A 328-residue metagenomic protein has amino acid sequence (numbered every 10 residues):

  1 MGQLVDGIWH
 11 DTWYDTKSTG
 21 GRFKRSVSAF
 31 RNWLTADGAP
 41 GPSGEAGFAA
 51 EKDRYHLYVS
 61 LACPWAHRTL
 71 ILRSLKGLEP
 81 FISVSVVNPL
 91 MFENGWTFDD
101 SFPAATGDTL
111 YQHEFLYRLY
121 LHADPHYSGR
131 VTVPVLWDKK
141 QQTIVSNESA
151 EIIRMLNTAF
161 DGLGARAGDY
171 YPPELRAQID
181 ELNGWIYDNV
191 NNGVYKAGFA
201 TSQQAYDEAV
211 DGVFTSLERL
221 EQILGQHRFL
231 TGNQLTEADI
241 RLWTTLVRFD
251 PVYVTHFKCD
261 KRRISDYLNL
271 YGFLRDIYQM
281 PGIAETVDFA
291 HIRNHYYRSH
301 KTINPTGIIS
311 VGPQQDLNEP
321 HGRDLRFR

Functional and structural regions predicted by a protein language model:
M1-R328: C-terminal alpha-helical interaction module
